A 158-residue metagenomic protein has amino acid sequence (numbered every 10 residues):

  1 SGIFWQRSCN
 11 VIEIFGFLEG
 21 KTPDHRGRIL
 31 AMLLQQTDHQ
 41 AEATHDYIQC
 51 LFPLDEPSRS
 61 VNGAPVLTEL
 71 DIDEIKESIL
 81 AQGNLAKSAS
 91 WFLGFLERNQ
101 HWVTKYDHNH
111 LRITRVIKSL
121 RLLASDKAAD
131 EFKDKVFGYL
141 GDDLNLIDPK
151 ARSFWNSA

Functional and structural regions predicted by a protein language model:
G2-Q100, I117-L120, K127, K135 (+1 more regions): N-terminal leader regions that mediate targeting or early regulatory function
F95-A158: Alpha-helical bundle/repeat cores within regulatory domains of eukaryotic proteins
